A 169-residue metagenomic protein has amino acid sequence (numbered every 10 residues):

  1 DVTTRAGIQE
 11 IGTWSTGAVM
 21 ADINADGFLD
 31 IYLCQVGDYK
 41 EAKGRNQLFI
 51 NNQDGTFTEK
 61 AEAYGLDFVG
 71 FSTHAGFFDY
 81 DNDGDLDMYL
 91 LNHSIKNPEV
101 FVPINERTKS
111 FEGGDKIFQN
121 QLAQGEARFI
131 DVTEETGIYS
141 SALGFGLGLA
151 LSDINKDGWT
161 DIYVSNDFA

Functional and structural regions predicted by a protein language model:
D1-A169: Beta-propeller-forming repeat regions
